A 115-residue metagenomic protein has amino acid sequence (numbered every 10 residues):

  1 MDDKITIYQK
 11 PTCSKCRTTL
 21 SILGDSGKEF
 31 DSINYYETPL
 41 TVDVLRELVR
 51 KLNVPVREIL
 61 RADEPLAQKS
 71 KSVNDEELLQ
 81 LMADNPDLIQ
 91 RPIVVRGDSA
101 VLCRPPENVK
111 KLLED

Functional and structural regions predicted by a protein language model:
M1-D2, N74: Intrinsic-disorder/low-complexity regions
D2-S26, F30-Y35: Local sequence-structure signature of Cys/Sec-based thiol-disulfide redox active-site neighborhoods
T38-D115: Thiol/selenol-based redox catalytic cores and closely related redox-interacting motifs
